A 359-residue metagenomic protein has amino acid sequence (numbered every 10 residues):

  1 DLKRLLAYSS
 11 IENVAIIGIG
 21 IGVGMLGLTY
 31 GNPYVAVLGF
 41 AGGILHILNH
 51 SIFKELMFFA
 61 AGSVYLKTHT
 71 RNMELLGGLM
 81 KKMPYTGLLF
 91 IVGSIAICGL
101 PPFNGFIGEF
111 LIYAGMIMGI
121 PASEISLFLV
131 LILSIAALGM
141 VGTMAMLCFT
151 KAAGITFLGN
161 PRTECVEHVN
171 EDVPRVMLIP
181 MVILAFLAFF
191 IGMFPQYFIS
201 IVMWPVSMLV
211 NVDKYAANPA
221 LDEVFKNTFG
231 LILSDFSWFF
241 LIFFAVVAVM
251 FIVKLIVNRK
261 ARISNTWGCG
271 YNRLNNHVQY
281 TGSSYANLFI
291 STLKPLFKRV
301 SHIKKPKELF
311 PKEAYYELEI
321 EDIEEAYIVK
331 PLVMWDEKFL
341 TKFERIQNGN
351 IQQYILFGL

Functional and structural regions predicted by a protein language model:
L2-N72: Alpha-helical multi-pass transmembrane bundles of energy-transducing inner-membrane proteins
A7-I17, V64-I120, F128-G142, C165-F190 (+1 more regions): Interfacial and helix-entry/exit segments of alpha-helical transmembrane bundles in multi-pass inner-membrane proteins
G18-G31, C98-P101, L187-Y197: Hydrophobic alpha-helical transmembrane segments in multi-pass integral membrane proteins
A36-L38, G119-S134, A217-W238: Membrane-interface segments at the starts/ends of alpha-helical transmembrane spans
K54-F58, L131-N170, L233-S264: Predominantly late transmembrane helices and immediately cytosolic-facing juxtamembrane segments
E74-K81, G115, I155-G159, S291 (+2 more regions): Short amphipathic alpha-helical coupling elements at transmembrane boundaries
P101-F106, G139-E164, L187-D213: Transmembrane-helix bundle segments that line or gate the permeation/cavity pathway in multi-pass membrane proteins
Y197-L241, I252-L359: Aromatic-capped, Gly/Pro-kinked transmembrane alpha-helices
